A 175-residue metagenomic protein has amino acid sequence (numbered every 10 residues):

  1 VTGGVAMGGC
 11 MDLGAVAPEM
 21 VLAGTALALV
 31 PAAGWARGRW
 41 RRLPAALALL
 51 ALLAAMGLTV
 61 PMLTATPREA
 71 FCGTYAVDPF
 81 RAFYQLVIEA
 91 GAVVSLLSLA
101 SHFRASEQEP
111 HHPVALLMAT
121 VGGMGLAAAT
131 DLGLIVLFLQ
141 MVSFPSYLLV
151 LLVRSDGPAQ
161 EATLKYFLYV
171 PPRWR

Functional and structural regions predicted by a protein language model:
V1-R175: Alpha-helical transmembrane segments of multi-pass membrane proteins predominantly involved in bioenergetics
